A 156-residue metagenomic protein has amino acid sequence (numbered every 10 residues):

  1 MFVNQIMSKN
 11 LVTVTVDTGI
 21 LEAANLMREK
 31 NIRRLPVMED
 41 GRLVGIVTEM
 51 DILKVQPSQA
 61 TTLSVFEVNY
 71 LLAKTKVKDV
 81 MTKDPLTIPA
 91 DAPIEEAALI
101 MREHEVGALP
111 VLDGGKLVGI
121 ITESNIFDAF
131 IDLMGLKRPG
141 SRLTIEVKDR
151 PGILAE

Functional and structural regions predicted by a protein language model:
M1-N10, E49-P85, A98-R102, T122-E156: Tandem CBS (Bateman) regulatory domains
F2-V12, V16-P36, D40, G45-M50 (+1 more regions): Basic, Lys/Arg-rich alpha-helical nucleic-acid-recognition elements, primarily the DNA-binding modules of transcription
V14-N31, T87-E105, L112, F130 (+1 more regions): The conserved cystathionine-beta-synthase
M27, L35-D51, M101, L109-S124: A glycine-centered beta-loop-beta connector
G41, I94, D149-P151: Residues that cap or initiate secondary-structure elements
V77, M81, I88-A90, D113-L117: N-terminal functional module detector in eukaryotic proteins
